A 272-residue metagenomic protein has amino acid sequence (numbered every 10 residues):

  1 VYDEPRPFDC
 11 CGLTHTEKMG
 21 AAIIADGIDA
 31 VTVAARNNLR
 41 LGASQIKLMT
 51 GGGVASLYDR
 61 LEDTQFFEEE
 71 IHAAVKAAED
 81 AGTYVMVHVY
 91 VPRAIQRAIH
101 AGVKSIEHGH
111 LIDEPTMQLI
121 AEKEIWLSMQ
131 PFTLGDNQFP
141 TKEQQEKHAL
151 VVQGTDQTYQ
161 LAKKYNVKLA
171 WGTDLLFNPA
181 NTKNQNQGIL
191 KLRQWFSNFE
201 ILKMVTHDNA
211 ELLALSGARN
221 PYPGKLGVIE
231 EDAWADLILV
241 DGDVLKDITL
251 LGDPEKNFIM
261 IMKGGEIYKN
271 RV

Functional and structural regions predicted by a protein language model:
V1-P7, S128: Glycine-rich, aromatic-flanked loop segments that form ligand/cofactor-binding clefts across common enzyme folds
C10-V33, Y84-M86: Active-site mouth loops of central-metabolism enzymes
V33-L48, V54: Alpha/beta enzyme core
S44, K104, D236: Receiver (REC) domain switch/active-site residues of two-component response regulators
M49-Q157, K164, K168-A170, L175-N178 (+1 more regions): Active-site core of metal-dependent hydrolases
D80, Q153-D243: His/Asp/Glu-enriched, well-ordered alpha-helical/loop segment that forms or immediately abuts the divalent-metal
I261: Short aromatic-centered micro-motifs
G264-G265: Glycine-centered positions in the ABC transporter ATPase nucleotide-binding domain
